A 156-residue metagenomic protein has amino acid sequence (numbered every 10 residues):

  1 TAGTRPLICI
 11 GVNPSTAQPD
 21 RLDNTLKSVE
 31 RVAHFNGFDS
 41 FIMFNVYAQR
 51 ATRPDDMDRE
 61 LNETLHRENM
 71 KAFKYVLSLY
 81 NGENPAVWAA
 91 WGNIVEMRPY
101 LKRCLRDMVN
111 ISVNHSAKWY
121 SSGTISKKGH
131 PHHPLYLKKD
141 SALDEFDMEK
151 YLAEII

Functional and structural regions predicted by a protein language model:
T1-L79, N84-P85: A polyanion-binding, active-site-adjacent surface
M57-I156: Glycine/proline-rich loop-helix segments at beta-alpha junctions forming the active-site rim of enzyme cores
